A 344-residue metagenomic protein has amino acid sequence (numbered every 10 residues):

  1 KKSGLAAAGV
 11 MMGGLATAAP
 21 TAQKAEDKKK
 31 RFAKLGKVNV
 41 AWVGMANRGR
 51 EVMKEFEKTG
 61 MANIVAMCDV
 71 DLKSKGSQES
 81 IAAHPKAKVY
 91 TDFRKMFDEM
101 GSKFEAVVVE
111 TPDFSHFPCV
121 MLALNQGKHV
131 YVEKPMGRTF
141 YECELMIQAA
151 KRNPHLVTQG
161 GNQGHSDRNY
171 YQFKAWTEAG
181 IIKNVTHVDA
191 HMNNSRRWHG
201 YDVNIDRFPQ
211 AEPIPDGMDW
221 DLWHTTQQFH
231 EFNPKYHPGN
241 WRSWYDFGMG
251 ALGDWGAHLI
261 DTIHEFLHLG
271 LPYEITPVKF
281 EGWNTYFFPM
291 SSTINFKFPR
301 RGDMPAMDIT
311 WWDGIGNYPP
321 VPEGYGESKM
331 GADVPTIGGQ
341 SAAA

Functional and structural regions predicted by a protein language model:
K1-T21: N-terminal export signals
G14-R50, K54-E57: C-terminal segment of N-terminal export signals and the immediately downstream linker at the start of the mature
R31, E55, V65-C68, L72-A83 (+2 more regions): Glycine-enriched catalytic-core subsegment of oxygenase/oxidase enzymes
G44, R48, R152-G160, G164-P277 (+4 more regions): Predominantly a Rossmann-like dinucleotide-binding segment in NAD(P)-dependent oxidoreductases
K88-D92: Conserved SAM-binding strand-loop segment of SAM-dependent methyltransferases
K95-S102: Short amphipathic alpha-helix with an adjacent loop that forms part of the alpha/beta core around
V107-V108: N-terminal Rossmann-like NAD(P) cofactor-binding module of classical short-chain dehydrogenase/reductase
P112-D113, F117-H165, G180: Beta-strand-loop-alpha-helix segment that lines the small-molecule cofactor/substrate pocket of alpha/beta enzymes
